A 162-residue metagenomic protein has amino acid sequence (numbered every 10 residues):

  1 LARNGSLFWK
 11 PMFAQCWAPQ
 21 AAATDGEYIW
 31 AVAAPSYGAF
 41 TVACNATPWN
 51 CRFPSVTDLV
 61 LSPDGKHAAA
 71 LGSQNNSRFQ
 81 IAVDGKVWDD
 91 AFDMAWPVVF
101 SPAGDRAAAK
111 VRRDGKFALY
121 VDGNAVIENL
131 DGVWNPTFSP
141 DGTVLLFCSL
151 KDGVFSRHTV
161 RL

Functional and structural regions predicted by a protein language model:
L1-L162: Non-catalytic tandem-repeat scaffold regions and their flanking low-complexity/translocation tails
